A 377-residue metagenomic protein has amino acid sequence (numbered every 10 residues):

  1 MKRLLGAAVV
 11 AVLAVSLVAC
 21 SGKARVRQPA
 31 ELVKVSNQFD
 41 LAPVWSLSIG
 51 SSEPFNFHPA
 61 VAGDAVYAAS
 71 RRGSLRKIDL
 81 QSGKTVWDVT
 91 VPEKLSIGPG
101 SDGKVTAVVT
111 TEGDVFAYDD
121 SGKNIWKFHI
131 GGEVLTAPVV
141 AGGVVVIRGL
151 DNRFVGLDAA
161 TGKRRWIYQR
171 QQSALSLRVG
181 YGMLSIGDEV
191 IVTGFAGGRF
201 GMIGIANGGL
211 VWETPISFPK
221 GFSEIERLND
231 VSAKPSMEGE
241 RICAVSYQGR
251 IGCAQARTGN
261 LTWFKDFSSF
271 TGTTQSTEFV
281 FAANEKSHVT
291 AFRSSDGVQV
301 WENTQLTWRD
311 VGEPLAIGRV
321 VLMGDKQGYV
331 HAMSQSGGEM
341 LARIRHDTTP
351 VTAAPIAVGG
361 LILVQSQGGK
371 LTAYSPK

Functional and structural regions predicted by a protein language model:
M1-V9: Bacterial N-terminal signal peptides that target proteins for export
S16-A19: C-terminal motif of bacterial Sec signal peptides marking the signal peptidase cleavage site
A24-A30, S36-A60, W87-D102, I125-A141 (+6 more regions): Extracytoplasmic beta-rich repeat domains
A65-Y67, T106-V108, V145-I147, I191-V192 (+4 more regions): Conserved beta-propeller blade signature
S70, T110-T111, G149-L150, F195-A196 (+4 more regions): Structural signature of WD-repeat beta-propellers
D79-S82, D119-G122, D158-T161, I205-G208 (+4 more regions): Short loop/turn segments that connect beta-strands within beta-propeller blades
F279-A291, V298-A332: Loop/turn-rich, solvent-exposed surfaces of beta-rich toroidal or solenoidal domains
